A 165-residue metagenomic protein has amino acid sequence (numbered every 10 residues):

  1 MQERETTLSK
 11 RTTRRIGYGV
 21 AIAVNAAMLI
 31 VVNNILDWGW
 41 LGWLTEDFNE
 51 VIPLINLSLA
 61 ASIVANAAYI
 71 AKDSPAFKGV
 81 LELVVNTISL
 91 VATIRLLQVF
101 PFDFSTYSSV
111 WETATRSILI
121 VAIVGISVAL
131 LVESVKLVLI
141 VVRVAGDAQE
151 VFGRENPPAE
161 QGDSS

Functional and structural regions predicted by a protein language model:
M1-A61: N-terminal signal-anchor transmembrane alpha-helix
M1-E5, N66-K78, D103-F104, V142-A145: Cytoplasmic membrane-interface regions of multi-pass membrane proteins
L29-V32, L90-F102: C-terminal TM-helix exit segments that contain a strictly Trp-centered aromatic cap at the helix terminus
W38-E46, F102-W111: Membrane-interface helix termini and inter-helical loops of multi-pass transporters
N49-L57, E82-L90, T113-V128: Pore-lining and gate-forming transmembrane alpha-helices of multi-pass membrane transport proteins
S62-R95: Loop-to-transmembrane helix junctions at the membrane interface
T106-R143: Alpha-helical membrane-associated segments of multi-pass integral membrane proteins
L139-S165: Short, highly charged, low-complexity non-transmembrane loops/tails of multi-pass membrane proteins
